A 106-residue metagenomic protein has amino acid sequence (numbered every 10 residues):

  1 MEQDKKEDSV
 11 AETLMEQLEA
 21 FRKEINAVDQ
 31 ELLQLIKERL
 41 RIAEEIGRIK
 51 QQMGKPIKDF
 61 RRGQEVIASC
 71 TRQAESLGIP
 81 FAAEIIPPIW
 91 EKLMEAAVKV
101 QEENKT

Functional and structural regions predicted by a protein language model:
M1-T106: Domain-level signature for soluble enzymes in the chorismate/prephenate branch of the shikimate pathway
